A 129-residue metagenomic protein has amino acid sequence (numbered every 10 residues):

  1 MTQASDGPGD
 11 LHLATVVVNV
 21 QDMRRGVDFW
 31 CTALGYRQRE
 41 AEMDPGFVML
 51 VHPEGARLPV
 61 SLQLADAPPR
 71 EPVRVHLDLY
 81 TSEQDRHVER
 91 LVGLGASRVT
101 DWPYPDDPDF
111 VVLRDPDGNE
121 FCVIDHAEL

Functional and structural regions predicted by a protein language model:
M1-G9: Basic/polar N-terminal segments that are highly enriched at the extreme N-terminus, encompassing both cleavable
P8-L11, V17-L58, H87, G93 (+2 more regions): Core segments of cupin and vicinal oxygen chelate
L50-G55, L113-P116, H126: Active-site beta-strand termini and strand-to-loop segments that position acidic
G55-R57, R70-R74: Short connector loops at helix/strand junctions that flank enzyme active sites, especially segments positioning acidic
L77: Phosphate-centric recognition/catalysis
V123-L129: Short beta->alpha transition motifs characteristic of CBS
